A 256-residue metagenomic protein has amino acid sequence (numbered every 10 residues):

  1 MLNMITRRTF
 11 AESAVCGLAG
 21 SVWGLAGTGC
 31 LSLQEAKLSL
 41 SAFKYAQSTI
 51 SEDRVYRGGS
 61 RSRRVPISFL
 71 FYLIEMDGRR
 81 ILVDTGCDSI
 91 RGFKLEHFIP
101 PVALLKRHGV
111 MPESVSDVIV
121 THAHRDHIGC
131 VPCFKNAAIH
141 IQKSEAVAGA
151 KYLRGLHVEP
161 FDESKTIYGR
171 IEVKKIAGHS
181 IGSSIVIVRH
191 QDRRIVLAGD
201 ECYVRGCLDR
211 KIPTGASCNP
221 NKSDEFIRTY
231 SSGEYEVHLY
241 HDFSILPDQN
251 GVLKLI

Functional and structural regions predicted by a protein language model:
I5-T9, S13-R79, S231-G233, L246-I256: Zn-dependent metallo-beta-lactamase
E35-L40, E75-R80, K165-E172, H190-R194: Beta-strand-turn-beta hairpins that frame and shape the catalytic cleft of phosphate-ester-processing enzymes
K44-A103, R107, I185-G199: Conserved beta-strand hairpin/beta-sheet module of binuclear metal-dependent hydrolase folds, prominently
C87-D88, R125, E145, C202-Y203 (+1 more regions): Short, glycine/acidic-enriched loop or turn micro-motifs at the edges of active sites
V102-V110, S114, C133, A138-S180 (+2 more regions): Metallo-beta-lactamase
V115-D126: Metallo-beta-lactamase
G129-K135, Q249: Metal-dependent catalytic neighborhoods of phosphoester/phosphodiester hydrolases
K165, K175, I181-L255: Metallo-beta-lactamase
